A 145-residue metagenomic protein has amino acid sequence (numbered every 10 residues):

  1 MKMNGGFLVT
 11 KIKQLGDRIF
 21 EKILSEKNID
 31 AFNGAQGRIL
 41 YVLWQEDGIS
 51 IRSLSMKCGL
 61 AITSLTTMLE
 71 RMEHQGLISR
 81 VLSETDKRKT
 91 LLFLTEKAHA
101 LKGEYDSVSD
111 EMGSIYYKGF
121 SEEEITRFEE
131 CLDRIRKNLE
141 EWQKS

Functional and structural regions predicted by a protein language model:
M1-D30: N-terminal leader segment of winged-helix/HTH proteins
G5, A35-Q36, K97, E124: N-terminal positioning helix adjacent to the helix-turn-helix/winged-helix DNA-binding module
T10, Y41-V42, E129: A cross-family signal for key residues in well-ordered alpha-helices that form functional helical elements
I12, G16-I19, I23, C58 (+2 more regions): Alpha-helical linker/hinge and terminal dimerization helices associated with HTH transcriptional regulators
I19-S64: N-terminal helix-turn-helix DNA-binding core of bacterial DNA-binding proteins
I51, L69-E70: Short, hydrophobic-biased segments on the C-terminal half of alpha helices that form "recognition helices"
E70-E130: Charged, amphipathic alpha-helical coiled-coil/dimerization segments
E122-S145: C-terminal regulatory/oligomerization modules of transcriptional regulators
